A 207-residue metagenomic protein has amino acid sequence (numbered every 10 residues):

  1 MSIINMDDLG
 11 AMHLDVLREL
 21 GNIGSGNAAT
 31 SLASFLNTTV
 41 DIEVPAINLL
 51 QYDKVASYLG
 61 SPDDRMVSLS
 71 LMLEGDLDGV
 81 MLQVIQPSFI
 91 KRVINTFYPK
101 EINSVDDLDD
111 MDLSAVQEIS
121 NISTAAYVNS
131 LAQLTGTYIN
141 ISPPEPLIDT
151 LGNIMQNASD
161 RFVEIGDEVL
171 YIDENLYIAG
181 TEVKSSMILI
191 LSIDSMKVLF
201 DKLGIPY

Functional and structural regions predicted by a protein language model:
S2-A29, A33-Y207: Composition-driven recognition of glycine/serine/threonine/acidic- and proline-rich low-complexity segments and repeats
